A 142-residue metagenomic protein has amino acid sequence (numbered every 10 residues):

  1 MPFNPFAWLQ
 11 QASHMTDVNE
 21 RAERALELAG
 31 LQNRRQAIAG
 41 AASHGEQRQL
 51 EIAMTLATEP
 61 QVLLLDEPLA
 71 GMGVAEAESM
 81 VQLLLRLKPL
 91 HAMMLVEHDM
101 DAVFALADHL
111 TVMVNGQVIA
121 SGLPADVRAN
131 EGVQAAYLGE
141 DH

Functional and structural regions predicted by a protein language model:
M1-H142: Glycine-rich phosphate-binding loops of nucleotide-dependent enzymes
